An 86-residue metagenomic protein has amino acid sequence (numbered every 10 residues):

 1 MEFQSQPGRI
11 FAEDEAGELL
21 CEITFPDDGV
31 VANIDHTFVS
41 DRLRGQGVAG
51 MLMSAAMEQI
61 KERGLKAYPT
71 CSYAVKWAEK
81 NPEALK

Functional and structural regions predicted by a protein language model:
M1-S5: Conserved N-terminal entry element of GNAT/NAT acetyltransferase domains
G8-L20: Conserved beta-hairpin
E18-P26, N33: Conserved beta-strand in the GNAT
T37-R44: A short, internal acetyl-CoA/4′-phosphopantetheine-binding micro-motif in the GNAT/acyltransferase core
G45-E58: Conserved acetyl-CoA-binding loop-helix of GNAT-fold acetyltransferases
Q59-S72: Conserved GNAT acetyl-CoA-binding A-motif
A84-K86: Short, hinge-like loop/turn segments at secondary-structure boundaries
